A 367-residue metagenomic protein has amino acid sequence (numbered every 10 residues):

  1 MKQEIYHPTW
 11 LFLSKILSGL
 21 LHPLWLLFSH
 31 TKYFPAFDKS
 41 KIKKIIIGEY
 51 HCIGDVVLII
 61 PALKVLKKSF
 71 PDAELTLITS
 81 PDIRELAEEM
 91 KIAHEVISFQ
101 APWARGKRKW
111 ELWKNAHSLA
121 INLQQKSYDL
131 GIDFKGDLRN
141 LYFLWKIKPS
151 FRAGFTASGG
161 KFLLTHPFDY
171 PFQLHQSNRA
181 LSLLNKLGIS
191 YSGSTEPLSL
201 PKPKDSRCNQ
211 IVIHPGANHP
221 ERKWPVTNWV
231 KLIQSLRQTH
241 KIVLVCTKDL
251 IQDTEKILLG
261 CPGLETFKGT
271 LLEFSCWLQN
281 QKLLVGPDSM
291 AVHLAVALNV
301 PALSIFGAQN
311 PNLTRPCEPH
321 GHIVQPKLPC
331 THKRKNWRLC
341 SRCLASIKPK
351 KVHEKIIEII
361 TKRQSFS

Functional and structural regions predicted by a protein language model:
M1-S367: Catalytic machinery of carbohydrate-active enzymes, primarily nucleotide-sugar-dependent glycosyltransferases
